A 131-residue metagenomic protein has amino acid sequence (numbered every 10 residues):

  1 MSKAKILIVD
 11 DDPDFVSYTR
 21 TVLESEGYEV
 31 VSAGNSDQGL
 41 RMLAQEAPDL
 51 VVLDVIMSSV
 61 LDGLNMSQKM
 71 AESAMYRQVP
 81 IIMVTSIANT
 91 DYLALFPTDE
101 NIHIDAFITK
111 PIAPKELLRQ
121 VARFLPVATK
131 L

Functional and structural regions predicted by a protein language model:
M1-L7, A113-L131: Non-catalytic signal-transmission and effector/linker regions of two-component phosphorelay proteins
S17-S25: Charged docking surfaces used in two-component/phosphorelay signaling
G27-G34, M42: Short hydrophobic/Thr-rich beta-strand motif most characteristic of the beta2 strand and flanking loop of CheY-like
R41, L64-R77: Short amphipathic alpha-helix used as the core "switch/output" element in two-component signaling
E46-L53, M57: Active-site beta3 strand of CheY-like receiver
A47-D49, M75-P80: His-Asp phosphorelay/catalytic-motif detector in bacterial-type signaling
L61-N65, A88-I108, K115, R119: Alpha4 helix (beta4-alpha4-beta5 surface) of REC/receiver domains from two-component response regulators
